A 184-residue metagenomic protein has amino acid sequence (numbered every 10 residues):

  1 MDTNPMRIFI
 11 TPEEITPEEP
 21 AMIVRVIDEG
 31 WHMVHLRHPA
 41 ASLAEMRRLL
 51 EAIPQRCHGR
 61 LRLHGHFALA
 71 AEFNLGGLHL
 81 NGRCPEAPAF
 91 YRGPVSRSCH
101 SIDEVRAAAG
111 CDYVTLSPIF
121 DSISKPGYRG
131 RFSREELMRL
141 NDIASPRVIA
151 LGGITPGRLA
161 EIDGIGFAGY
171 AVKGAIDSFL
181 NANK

Functional and structural regions predicted by a protein language model:
M1-Y113, R139, S145-V148, T155-A168 (+1 more regions): Conserved N-terminal beta1-alpha1 strand-loop-helix module at the mouth
D112-F120: Non-cysteine beta-strand/loop elements that form the S-adenosyl-L-methionine
F120-P126: A short acidic, helix-capping loop that chelates divalent metal ions and anchors anionic groups
Y128-G130: Substrate-recognition "cap/lid" segment bordering the active-site pocket of phosphatases
S133-R139: Glycine-rich S-adenosyl-L-methionine
